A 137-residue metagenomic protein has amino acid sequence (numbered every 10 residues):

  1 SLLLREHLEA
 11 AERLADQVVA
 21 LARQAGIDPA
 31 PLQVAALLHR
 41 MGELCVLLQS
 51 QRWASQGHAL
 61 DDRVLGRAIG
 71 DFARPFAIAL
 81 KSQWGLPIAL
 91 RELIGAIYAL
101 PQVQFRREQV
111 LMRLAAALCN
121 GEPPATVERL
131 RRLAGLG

Functional and structural regions predicted by a protein language model:
S1-G137: Metal-dependent nucleotide-binding catalytic modules
